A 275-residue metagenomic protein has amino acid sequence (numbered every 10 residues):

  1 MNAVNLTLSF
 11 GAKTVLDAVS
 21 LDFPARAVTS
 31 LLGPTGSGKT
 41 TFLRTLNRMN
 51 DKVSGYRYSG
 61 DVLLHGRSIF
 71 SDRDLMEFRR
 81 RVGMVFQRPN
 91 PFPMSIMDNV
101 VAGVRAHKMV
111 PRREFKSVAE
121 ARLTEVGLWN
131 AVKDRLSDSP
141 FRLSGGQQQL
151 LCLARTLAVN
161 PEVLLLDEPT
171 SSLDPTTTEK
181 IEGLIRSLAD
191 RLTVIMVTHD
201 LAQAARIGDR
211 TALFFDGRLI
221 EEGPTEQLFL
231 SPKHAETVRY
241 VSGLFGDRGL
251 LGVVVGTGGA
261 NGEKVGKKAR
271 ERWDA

Functional and structural regions predicted by a protein language model:
D61-E77, S137: ABC ATPase NBD Q-loop/coupling interface
L64-R67, R113-D134: Conserved ABC ATPase "signature" region
D138-L143, Q147: Conserved ABC ATPase signature
N160: Conserved catalytic motifs of ABC-family nucleotide-binding domains
L164-D167: Catalytic Walker B motif of ABC-type/P-loop ATPase nucleotide-binding domains
T178-D190: Helical segment within the ABC ATPase nucleotide-binding domain
E222-G223: ABC ATPase "signature
